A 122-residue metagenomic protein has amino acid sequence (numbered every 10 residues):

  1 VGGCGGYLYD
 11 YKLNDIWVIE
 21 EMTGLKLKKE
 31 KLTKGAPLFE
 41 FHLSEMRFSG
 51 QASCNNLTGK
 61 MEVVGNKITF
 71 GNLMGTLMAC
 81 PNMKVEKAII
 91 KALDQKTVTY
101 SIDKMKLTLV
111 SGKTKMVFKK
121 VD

Functional and structural regions predicted by a protein language model:
G2-D122: Lipid interaction determinants
